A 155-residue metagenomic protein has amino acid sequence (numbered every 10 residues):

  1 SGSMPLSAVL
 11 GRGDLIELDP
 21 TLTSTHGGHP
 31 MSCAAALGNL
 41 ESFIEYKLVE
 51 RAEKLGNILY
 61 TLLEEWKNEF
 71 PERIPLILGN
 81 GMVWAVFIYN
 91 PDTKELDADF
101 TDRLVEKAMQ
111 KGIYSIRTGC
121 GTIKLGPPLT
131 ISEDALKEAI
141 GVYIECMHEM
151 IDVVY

Functional and structural regions predicted by a protein language model:
S1-Y155: Conserved N-terminal phosphate-binding loop of PLP-dependent enzymes in the Aspartate aminotransferase
